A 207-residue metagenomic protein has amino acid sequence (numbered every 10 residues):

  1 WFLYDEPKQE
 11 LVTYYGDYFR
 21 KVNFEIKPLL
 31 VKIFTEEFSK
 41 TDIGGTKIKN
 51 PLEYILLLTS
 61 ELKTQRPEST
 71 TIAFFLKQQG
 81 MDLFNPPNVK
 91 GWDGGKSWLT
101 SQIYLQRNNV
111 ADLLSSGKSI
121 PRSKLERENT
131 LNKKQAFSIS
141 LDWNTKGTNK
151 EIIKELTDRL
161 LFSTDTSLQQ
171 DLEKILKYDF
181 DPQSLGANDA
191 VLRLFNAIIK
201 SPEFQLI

Functional and structural regions predicted by a protein language model:
W1-V22, K27-I207: Flexible, low-complexity segments enriched for small/polar residues
